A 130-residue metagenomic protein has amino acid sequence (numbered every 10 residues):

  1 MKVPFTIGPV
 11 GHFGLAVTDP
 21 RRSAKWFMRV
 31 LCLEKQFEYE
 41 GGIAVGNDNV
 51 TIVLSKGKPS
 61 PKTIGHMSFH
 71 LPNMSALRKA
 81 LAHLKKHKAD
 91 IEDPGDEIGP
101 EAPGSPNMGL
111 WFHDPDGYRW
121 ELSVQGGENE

Functional and structural regions predicted by a protein language model:
M1-R22, I64-M67, G126-E130: N-terminal beta-strand motif that seeds the catalytic metal site of vicinal oxygen chelate
I7, G14-I52, G57-K58: Core segments of cupin and vicinal oxygen chelate
H12-G14, A44, T51, H66-S68 (+1 more regions): Short aromatic/hydrophobic contact patches that present stacked aromatics for nucleic-acid/ligand binding
P20-R21, S68-R119: Vicinal oxygen chelate
E34-Y39, D96, V124-E128: Conserved catalytic-core motifs of GNAT/GCN5-like acyltransferases
Y39-G41, P61, P103-P106: Short acidic/glycine-enriched loop/turn segments that link adjacent beta-strands
N49-T51, S60, P72-L77: Short, charged/polar surface micro-motifs in flexible loops or helix N-caps
S55-K56, P103-S105, L122-N129: Short beta->alpha transition motifs characteristic of CBS
